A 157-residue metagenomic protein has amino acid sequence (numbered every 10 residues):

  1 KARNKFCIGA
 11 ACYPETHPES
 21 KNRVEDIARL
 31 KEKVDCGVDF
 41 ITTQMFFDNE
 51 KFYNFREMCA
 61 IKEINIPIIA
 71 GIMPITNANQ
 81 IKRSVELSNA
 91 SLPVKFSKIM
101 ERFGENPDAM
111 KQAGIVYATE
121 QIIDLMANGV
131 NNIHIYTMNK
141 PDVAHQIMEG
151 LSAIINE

Functional and structural regions predicted by a protein language model:
K1, S20-R23, M45-A60, K140-G150: Active-site-adjacent beta->alpha loops and helix N-cap segments on the catalytic face of soluble alpha/beta enzymes
K1-K5, G9-E19, D26, I61-I115 (+2 more regions): Active-site pocket-lining/capping segments in soluble small-molecule metabolic enzymes
E19-C36: Active-site glycine-rich loop that binds ribose-phosphate moieties when present
K33, G37, A70, I133: Conserved, mostly hydrophobic/aromatic
G37, I64-N65, G129: Short loop/turn motifs at secondary-structure junctions
D39-D48, H134-T137: Catalytic beta/alpha-barrel core
M126-V143: Charge-patterned, long linear interaction tracts outside catalytic cores
